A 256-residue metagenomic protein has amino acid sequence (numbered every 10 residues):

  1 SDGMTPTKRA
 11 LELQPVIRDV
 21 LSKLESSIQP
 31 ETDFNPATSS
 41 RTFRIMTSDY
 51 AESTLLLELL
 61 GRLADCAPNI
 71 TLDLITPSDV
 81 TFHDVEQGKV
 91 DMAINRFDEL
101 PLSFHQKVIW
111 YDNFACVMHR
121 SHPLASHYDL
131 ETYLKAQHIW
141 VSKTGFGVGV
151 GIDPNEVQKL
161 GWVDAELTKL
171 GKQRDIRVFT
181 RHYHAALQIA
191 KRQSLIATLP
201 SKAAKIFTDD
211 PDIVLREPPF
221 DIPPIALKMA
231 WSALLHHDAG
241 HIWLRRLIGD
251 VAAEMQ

Functional and structural regions predicted by a protein language model:
T5-F34, S40: Alpha-helical "hinge/linker" immediately C-terminal to small N-terminal DNA-binding modules
R9-V16, L55, L59, D129-Y133 (+1 more regions): Short amphipathic alpha-helical coupling segments at ligand-binding clamshell hinges and other catalytic/signaling
S40-L100, T180: Central regulatory/effector-binding core of bacterial HTH transcription factors
C66, S78-A136, G145-F146: Acidic, Gly/Pro-rich loop/turn segments at junctions of secondary structure
S78-T81, E86-V90, I152-I213: Hydrophobic hinge/microswitch elements
L100-N113, S194, F207-E217: Ligand-binding "clamshell"
L124-Y128, L134-L170, D238-A239, R245: Secondary-structure junction motif
E131, V141, I213-Q256: A late-sequence structural motif
